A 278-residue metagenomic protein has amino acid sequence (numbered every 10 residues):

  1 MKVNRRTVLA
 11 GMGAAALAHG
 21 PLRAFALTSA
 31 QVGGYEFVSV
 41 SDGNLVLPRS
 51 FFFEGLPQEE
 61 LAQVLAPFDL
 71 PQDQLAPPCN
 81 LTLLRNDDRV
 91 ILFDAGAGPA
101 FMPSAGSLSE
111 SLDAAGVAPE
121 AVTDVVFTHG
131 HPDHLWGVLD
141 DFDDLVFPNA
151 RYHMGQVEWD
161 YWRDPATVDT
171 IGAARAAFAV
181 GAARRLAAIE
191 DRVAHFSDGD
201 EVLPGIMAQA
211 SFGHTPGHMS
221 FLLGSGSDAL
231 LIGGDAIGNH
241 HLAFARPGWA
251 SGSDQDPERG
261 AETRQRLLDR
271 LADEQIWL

Functional and structural regions predicted by a protein language model:
N4, G226-L278: Cap/insert and terminal regions of metallo-dependent hydrolase folds
T7-A26: N-terminal export signals
L27-A115, S220-G234: Conserved beta-strand hairpin/beta-sheet module of binuclear metal-dependent hydrolase folds, prominently
V64-Q74, G116, A176-A177, S251-R264: A short acidic, glycine-rich active-site loop that binds or catalyzes chemistry on phosphate/adenosine moieties
L81, P103-H153: Active-site metal-binding motif and surrounding structural segment of the metallo-beta-lactamase
F93, D124-H129, M154-G155, A210-G213 (+3 more regions): Active-site neighborhood of phospho(di)ester-bond hydrolases with catalytic His/Asp-centered motifs
G96-G98, H131, E158, F212 (+2 more regions): Catalytic metal-binding/acid-base residues of hydrolase active sites
G106, D113, A121, P148 (+2 more regions): Metallo-beta-lactamase
